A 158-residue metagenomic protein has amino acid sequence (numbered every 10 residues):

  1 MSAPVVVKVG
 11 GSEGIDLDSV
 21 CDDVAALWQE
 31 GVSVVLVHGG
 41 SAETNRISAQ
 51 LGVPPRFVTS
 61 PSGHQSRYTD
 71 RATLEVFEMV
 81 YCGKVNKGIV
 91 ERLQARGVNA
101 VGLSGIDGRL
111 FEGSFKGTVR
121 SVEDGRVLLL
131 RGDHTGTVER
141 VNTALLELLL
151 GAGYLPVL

Functional and structural regions predicted by a protein language model:
M1-L158: Nucleotide/pyrophosphate-binding catalytic subdomain
